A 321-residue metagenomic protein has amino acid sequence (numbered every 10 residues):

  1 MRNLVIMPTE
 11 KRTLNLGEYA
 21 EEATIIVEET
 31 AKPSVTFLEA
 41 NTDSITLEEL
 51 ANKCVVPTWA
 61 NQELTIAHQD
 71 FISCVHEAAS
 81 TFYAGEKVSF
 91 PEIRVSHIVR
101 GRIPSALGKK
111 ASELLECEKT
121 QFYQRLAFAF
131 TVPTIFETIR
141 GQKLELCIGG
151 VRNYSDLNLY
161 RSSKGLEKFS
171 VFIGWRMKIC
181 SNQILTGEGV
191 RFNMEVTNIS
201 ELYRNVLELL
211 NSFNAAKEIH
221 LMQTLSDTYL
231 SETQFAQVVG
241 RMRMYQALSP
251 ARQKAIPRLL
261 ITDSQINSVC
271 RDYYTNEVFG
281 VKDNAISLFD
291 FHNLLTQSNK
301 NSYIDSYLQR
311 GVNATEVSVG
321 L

Functional and structural regions predicted by a protein language model:
M1-H76, S80-K87, P91-I98: Feature for intrinsically disordered/low-complexity regulatory segments and propeptides
M1-V35, A111-L321: Intrinsically disordered, low-complexity regions enriched in serine/threonine
T81-A127: A short acidic/basic microdomain associated with nuclease active sites
